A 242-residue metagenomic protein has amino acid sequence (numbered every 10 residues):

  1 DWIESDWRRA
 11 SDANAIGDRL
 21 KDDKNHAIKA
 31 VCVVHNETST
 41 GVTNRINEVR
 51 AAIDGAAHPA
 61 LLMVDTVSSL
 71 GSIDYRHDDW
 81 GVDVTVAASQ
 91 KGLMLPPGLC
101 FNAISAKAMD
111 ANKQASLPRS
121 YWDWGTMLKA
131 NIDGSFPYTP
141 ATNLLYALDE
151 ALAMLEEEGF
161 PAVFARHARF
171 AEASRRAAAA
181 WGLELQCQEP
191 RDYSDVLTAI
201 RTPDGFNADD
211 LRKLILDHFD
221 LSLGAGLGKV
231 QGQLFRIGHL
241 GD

Functional and structural regions predicted by a protein language model:
D1-S11, S222-G226: Active-site cofactor/substrate anionic-group-binding motifs, chiefly glycine- and Lys/Arg-rich phosphate-binding loops
S11-S69: Active-site phosphate-binding strand-loop segment of PLP-dependent enzymes
D78-Q90: Conserved active-site segment immediately N-terminal to the catalytic lysine that forms the internal aldimine
Q90-A180: Active-site C-terminal subdomain of aminotransferase-like
G182-C187, L221-G226: A short linear hydrophobic-aromatic micro-motif
L185-H218: Conserved PLP-binding catalytic core of the aspartate aminotransferase-like
A199-D204, S222-D242: Conserved PLP-binding active-site segment of the aspartate aminotransferase-like
